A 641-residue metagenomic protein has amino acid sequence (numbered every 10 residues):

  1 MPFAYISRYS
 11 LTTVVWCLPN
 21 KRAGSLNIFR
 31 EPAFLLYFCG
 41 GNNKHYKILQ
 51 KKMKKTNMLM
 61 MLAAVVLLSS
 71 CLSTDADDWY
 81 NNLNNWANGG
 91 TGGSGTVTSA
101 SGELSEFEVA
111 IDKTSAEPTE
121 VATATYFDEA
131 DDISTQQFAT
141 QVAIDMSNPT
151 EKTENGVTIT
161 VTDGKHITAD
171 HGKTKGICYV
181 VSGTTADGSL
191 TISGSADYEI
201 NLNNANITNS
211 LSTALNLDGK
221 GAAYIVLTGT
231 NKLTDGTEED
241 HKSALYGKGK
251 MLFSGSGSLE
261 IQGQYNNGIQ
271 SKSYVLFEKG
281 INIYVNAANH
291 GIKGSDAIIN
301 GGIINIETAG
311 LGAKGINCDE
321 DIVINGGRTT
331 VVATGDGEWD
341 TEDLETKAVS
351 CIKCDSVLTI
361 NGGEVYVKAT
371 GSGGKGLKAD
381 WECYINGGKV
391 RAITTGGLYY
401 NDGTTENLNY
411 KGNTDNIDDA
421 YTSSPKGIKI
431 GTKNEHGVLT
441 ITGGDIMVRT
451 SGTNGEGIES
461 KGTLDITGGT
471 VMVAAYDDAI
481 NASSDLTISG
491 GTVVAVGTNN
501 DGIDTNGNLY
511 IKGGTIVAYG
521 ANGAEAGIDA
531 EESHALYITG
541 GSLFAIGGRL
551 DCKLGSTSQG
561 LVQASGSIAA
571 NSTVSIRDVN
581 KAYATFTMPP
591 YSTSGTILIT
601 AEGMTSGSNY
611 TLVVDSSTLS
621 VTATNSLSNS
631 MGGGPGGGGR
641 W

Functional and structural regions predicted by a protein language model:
M1-Y5, C39-K44, M61: C-terminal outer-membrane/trafficking sorting elements
P2-P19, A23-L36: Intrinsically disordered, low-complexity segments enriched in serine/proline and basic residues
L11, L18-P19, C39-G41, I48 (+1 more regions): Residue-level detector of bioactive/disordered segments in secreted/extracellular proteins and virion assembly
T13-V14, R22, P32, G40 (+4 more regions): Detector for intrinsically disordered, low-structure N-terminal pre-sequences
K47-N57: Positively charged n-region of N-terminal signal peptides that target proteins for export
N57-A64: Sec-dependent N-terminal signal peptides
L67-S70: C-terminal motif of bacterial Sec signal peptides marking the signal peptidase cleavage site
L72-W641: A composition-driven surface/loop motif
